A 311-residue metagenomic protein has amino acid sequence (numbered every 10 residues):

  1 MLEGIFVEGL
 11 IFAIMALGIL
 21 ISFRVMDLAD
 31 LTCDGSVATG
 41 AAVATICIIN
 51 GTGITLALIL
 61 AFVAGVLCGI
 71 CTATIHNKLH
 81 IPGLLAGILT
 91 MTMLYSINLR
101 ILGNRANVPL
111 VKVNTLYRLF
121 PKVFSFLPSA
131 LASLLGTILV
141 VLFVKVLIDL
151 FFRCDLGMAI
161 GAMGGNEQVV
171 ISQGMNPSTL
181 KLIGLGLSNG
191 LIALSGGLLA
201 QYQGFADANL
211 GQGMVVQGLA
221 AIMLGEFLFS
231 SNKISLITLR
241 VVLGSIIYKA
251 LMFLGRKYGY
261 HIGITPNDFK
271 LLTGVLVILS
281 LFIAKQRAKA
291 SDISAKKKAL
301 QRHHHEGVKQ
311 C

Functional and structural regions predicted by a protein language model:
L2-G53, L58, T74-L79, M223-S230 (+1 more regions): Single transmembrane alpha-helix segments in multi-pass membrane proteins
M15-I19, A41-T45, T92-S96, G136-I148 (+4 more regions): Hydrophobic core segments of alpha-helical transmembrane domains in multi-pass membrane transport and ion-translocation
I19, T52-T92, I97, V141-K145 (+2 more regions): Alpha-helical transmembrane segments within multi-pass membrane transporters and channels
R24-A29, I70-K112, G204-A208, A220-R240: Short loop segments and helix-boundary regions at transmembrane helix junctions of multi-pass inner-membrane proteins
C68, S129-G211, V215: Helix-loop-helix "hairpin" substructures at the membrane interface of multi-pass membrane proteins
G83, G87, L94-R153, I264 (+3 more regions): Transmembrane helix-bundle core of multi-pass membrane transporters and related energy-transducing complexes
G165-S172, N176-T179, T238-L239, L251-C311: Cytosolic-side transmembrane-helix boundaries in multi-pass membrane proteins
N189-K270: Transmembrane alpha-helical segments in multi-pass inner-membrane proteins
